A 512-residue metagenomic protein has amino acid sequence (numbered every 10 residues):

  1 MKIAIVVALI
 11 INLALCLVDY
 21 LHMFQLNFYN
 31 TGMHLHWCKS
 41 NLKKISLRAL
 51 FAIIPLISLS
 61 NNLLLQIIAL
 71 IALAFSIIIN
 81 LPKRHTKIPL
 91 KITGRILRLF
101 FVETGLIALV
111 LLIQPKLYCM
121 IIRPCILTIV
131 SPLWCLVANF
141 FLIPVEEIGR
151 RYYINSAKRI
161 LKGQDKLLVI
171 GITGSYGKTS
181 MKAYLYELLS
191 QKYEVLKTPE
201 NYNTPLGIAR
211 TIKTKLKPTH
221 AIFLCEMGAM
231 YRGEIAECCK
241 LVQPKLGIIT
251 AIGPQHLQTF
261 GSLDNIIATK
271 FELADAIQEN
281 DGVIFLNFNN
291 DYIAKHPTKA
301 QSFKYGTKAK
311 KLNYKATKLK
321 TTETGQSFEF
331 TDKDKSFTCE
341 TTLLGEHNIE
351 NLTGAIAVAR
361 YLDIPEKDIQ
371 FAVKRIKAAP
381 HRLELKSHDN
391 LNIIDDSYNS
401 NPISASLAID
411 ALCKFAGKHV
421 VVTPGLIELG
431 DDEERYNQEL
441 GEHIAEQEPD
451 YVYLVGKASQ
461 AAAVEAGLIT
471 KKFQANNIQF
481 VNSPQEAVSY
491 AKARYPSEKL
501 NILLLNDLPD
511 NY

Functional and structural regions predicted by a protein language model:
M1-E146, A357-K367, F371-I393, S397-Y512: ATP-dependent carboxylate-amine ligase
I53-Q66, T93, F100, G105-P115 (+6 more regions): Extended acidic/charged loop-beta regions that coordinate divalent cations and stabilize anionic phosphate/carboxylate
C135-D165: Transmembrane-cytosolic junction motif
N155-N201: Walker A (P-loop) phosphate-binding motif
G171, E226, T250, N287 (+2 more regions): Short beta-strand segments
G171, L196-T198, I222-E226, I284-L286 (+2 more regions): Short catalytic-loop micro-motif centered on adjacent basic/acidic residues
T204, A209-H296, I427-Q438: Flexible active-site lid/hinge loop adjacent to a nucleotide/diphosphate and Mg2+-phosphate binding pocket
I249-I393, G417, E442-Y451, A458-Q479 (+1 more regions): Acidic, Mg2+-coordinating active-site environments of NTP-dependent enzymes
